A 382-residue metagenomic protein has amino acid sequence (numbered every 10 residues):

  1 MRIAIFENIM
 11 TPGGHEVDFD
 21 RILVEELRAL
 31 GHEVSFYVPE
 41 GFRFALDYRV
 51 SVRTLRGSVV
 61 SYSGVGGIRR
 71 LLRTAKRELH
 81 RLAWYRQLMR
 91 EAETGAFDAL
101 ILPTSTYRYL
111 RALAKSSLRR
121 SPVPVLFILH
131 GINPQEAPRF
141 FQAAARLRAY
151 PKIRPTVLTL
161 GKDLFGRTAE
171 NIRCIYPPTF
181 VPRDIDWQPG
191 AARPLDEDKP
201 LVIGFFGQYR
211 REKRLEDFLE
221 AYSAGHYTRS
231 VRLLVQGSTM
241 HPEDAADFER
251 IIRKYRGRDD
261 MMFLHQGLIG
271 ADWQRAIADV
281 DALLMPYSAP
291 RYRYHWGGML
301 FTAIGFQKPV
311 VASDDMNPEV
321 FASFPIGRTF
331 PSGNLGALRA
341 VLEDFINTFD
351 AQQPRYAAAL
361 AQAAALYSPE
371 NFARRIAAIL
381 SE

Functional and structural regions predicted by a protein language model:
E7-R21, R210-K213: A short, glycine/small-residue-rich beta-strand->loop->alpha-helix junction that serves as a flexible
G14-H15, S332-R339, N347-S381: A charged, aromatic-enriched C-terminal amphipathic alpha-helix characteristic of glycosyltransferases across folds
R70-R81, Q87-Y109, L126, A282: Short N-terminal targeting/anchoring amphipathic segment
N133-V181: A short, active-site helix/loop in glycosyltransferases that binds the activated sugar's phosphate group
P194-K213, L219-S223, L233-L234: Conserved donor-binding/catalytic core segment of Leloir-type glycosyltransferases
R232-F248, Q266: Glycosyltransferase donor-sugar binding loop
A246-Q274, D279: Nucleotide-activated donor-binding/catalytic signature segment of Leloir-type glycosyltransferases, i.e., the conserved
M285-F301, S313-D315, E319-V320: Nucleotide-sugar-dependent
